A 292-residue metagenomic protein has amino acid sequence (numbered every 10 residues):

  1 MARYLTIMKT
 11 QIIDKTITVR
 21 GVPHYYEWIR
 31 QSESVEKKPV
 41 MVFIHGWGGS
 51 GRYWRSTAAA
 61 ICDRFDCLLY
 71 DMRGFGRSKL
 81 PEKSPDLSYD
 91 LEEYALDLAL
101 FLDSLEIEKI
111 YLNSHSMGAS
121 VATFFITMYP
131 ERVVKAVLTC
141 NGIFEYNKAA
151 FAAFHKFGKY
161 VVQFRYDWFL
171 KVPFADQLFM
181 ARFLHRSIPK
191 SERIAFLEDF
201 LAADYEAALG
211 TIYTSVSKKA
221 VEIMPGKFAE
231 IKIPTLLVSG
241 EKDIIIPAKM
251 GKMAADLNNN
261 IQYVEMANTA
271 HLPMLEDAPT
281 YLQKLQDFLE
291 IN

Functional and structural regions predicted by a protein language model:
M1-V42, C62-D66, D103, I107-E108 (+2 more regions): Alpha/beta-hydrolase fold catalytic core
E27, L69-N113, M117, Q283: Active-site loop/oxyanion-hole signature of alpha/beta-hydrolase fold enzymes
I29-K83: Conserved HGGG/HGGXW glycine-rich cap/lid loop of the alpha/beta-hydrolase fold
T127, V134-D167: Flexible "cap/lid" loop of the alpha/beta hydrolase fold
K148-A149, W168-A229: Conserved alpha/beta-hydrolase catalytic His-Asp/Glu region
I231, L237-S239: Short beta-strand/loop motif that positions the catalytic acidic residue of the alpha/beta-hydrolase fold
K242-I246: Acidic catalytic loop of the alpha/beta-hydrolase fold
T269-L282: Catalytic histidine-centered segment of alpha/beta-hydrolase-like enzymes
